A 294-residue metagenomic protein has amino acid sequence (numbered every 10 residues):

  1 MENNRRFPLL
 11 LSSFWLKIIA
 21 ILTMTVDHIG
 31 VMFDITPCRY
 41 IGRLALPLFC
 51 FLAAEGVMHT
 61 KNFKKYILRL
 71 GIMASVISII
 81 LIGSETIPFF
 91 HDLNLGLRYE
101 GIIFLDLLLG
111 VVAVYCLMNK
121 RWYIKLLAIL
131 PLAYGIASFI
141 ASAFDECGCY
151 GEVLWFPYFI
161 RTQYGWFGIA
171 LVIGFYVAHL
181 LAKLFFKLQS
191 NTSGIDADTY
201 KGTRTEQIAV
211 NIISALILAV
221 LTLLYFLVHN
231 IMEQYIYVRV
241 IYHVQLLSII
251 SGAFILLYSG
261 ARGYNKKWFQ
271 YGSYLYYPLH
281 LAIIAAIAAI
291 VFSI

Functional and structural regions predicted by a protein language model:
M1-I294: Alpha-helical transmembrane segments and their immediate juxtamembrane cytosolic regions
